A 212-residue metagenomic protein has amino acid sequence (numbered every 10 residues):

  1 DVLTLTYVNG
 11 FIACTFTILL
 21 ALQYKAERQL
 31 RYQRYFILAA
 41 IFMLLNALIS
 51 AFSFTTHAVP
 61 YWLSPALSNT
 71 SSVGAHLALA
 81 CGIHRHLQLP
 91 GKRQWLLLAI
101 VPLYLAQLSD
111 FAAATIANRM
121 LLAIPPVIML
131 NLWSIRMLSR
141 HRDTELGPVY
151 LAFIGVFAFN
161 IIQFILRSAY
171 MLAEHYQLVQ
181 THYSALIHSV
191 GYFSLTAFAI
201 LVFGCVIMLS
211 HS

Functional and structural regions predicted by a protein language model:
D1-T15: Hydrophobic transmembrane alpha-helical segments in integral membrane proteins
T4-V8, L38, L63, V190-F193: Residue-level signal for short hydrophobic patches within transmembrane helices of multi-pass membrane transporters
N9-G10, S71, L195, V202: Short, surface-exposed alpha-helical recognition segments that flank or form part of ligand/macromolecule-binding
C14-Q33, L45-A185, S189, C205: Juxtamembrane segments at transmembrane-helix boundaries in multi-pass signal-transduction membrane proteins
Q33-A40: Structural signature of the GPCR N-terminal helical module
I37, V73, L201: Short glycine/serine/threonine-biased micro-segments
S194-S212: Signal-transducing coiled-coil linker helices
